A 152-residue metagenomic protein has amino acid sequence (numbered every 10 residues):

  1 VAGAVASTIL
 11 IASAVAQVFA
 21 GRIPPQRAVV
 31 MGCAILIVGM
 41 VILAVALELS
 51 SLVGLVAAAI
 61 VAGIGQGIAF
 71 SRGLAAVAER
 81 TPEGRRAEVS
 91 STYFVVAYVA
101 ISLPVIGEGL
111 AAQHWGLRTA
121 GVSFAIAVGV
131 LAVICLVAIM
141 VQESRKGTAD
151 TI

Functional and structural regions predicted by a protein language model:
V1-A6, I42-A57, L103-I126: Membrane interfacial helix motifs at helix-loop boundaries and amphipathic/re-entrant anchors
A2-P25, G32-I35: Transmembrane alpha-helices of Major Facilitator/SLC transporters
A4-S7, I11, I60, S91-V99: Transmembrane alpha-helical cores of Major Facilitator Superfamily
I11-A14, V41, V99-L103: Hydrophobic/small/kink-forming positions within alpha-helical transmembrane segments of polytopic membrane proteins
V18-R22, L110, H114-W115, V141: Membrane-interface helix caps of multi-pass small-molecule transporters
R27-S71: C-terminal transmembrane helical hairpin of 12-TM major facilitator-type secondary transporters
R72-T119, F124-A125: A late C-terminal transmembrane helix in Major Facilitator Superfamily
A125-I152: Multi-pass alpha-helical transporter architecture, strongest for 12-TM Major Facilitator/SLC carriers used
